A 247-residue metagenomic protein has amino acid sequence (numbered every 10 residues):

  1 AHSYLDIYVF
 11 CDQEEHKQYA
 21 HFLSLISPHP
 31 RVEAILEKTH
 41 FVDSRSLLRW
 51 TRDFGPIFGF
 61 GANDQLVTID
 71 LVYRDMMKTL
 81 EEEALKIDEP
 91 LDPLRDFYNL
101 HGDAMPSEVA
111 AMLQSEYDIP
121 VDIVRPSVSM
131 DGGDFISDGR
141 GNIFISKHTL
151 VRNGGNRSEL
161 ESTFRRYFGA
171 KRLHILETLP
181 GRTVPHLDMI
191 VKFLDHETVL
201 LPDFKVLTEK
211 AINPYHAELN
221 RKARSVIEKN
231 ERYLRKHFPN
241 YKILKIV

Functional and structural regions predicted by a protein language model:
A1-V247: The feature marks the mature, well-folded catalytic cores of soluble enzymes
